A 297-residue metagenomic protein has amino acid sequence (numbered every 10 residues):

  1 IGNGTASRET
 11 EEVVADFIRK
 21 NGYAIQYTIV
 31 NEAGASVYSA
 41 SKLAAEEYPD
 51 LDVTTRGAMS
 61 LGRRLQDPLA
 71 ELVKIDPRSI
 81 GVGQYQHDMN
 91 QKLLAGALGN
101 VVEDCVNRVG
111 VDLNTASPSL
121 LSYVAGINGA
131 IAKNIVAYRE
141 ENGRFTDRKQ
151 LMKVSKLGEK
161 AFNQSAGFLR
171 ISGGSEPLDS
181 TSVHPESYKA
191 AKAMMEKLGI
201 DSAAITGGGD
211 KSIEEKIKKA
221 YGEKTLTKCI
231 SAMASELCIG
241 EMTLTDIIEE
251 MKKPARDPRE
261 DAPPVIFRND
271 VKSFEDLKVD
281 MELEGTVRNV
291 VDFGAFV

Functional and structural regions predicted by a protein language model:
I1-G99: Phosphate- and other anionic-substrate recognition elements at nucleic-acid/protein interfaces
G2, D16-A24, R64, P68-I75 (+7 more regions): Conserved, well-folded catalytic cores of nucleic-acid-processing and energy-transducing macromolecular machines
T5-T10, A35-Y38, R144, S172-G173 (+1 more regions): Flexible loop/turn segments at secondary-structure boundaries
T10-V14, D147-Q150, S273: Short beta-alpha junctions and helix-cap segments that line functional grooves
D67-Y138: Charge-patterned, long linear interaction tracts outside catalytic cores
R108-D261, R268, F296: Accessory alpha-helical DNA-binding modules that contact the DNA backbone or grooves
R259-M281: Short boundary/loop segments of OB/S1/cold-shock single-stranded nucleic-acid-binding domains
D276-V297: S1/OB-fold single-stranded RNA-binding interface
